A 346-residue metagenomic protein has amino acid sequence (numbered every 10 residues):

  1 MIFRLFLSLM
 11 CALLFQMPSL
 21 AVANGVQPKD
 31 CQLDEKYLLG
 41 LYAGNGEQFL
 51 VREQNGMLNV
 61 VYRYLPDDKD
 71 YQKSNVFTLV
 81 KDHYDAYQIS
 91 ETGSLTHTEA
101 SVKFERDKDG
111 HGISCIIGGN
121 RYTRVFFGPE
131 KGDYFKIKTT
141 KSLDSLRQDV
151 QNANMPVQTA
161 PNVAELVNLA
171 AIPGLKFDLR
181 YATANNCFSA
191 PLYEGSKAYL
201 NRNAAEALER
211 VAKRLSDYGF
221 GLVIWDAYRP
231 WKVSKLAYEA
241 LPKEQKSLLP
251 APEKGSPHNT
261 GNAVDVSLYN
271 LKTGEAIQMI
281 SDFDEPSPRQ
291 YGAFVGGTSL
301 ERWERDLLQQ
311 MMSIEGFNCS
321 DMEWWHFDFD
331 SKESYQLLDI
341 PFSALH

Functional and structural regions predicted by a protein language model:
M1-L5: Positively charged n-region of N-terminal signal peptides that target proteins for export
F6-Q16: Bacterial N-terminal signal peptides
V22-K141: Peripheral terminal and inter-domain segments
N55, Y64, H83, G93 (+4 more regions): A mature extracytoplasmic/lumenal domain signature
K131-W225, A240, E244-M322, D330-H346: Extracytoplasmic cell-surface/polysaccharide-interacting catalytic and binding patches
I224-L236: Secreted/periplasmic proteins that engage bacterial cell-wall peptidoglycan
F327: Conserved metal-phosphate-binding beta-hairpin within the catalytic cores of diverse ATP-dependent phosphoryl-transfer
